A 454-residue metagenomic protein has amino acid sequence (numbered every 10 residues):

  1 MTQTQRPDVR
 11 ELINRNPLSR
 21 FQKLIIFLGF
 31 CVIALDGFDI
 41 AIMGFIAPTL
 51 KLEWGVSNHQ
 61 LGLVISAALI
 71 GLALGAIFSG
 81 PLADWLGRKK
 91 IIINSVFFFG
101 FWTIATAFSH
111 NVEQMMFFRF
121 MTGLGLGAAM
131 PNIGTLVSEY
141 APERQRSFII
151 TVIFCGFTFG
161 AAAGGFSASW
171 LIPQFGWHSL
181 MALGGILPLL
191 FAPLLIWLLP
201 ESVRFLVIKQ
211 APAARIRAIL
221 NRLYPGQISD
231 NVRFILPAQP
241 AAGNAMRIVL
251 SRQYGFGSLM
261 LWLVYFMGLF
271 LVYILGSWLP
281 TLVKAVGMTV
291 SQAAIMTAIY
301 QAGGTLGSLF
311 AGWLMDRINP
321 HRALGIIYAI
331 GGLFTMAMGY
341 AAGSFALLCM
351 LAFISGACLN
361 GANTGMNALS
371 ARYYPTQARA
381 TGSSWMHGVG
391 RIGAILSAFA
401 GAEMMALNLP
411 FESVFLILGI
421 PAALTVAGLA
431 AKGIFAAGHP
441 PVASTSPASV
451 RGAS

Functional and structural regions predicted by a protein language model:
M1-F38: Cytosolic juxtamembrane N-terminal segment immediately preceding the first transmembrane helix of multi-pass
M1-R15, L198-G257, P440-S454: Intracellular cytosolic loops and amphipathic helices of Major Facilitator Superfamily
M43-G44, L250-L309: Extracytoplasmic gate region of multi-pass secondary transporters
G55, G87, F108-Q114, G125 (+3 more regions): Helix-breaking motifs and short loop linkers at transmembrane-helix boundaries and internal kinks in secondary membrane
L74-V112: Conserved MFS/SLC helix-loop-helix module at the cytosolic interface between two early adjacent transmembrane helices
Q145-P173, L187-P188, H387-S397: Glycine-rich segments within core transmembrane alpha-helices of 12-TM secondary carriers
P173-G185, M405-I420: A membrane-interface helix-boundary motif in multi-pass transporters
F310, M315-M366: C-terminal transmembrane helical hairpin of 12-TM major facilitator-type secondary transporters
